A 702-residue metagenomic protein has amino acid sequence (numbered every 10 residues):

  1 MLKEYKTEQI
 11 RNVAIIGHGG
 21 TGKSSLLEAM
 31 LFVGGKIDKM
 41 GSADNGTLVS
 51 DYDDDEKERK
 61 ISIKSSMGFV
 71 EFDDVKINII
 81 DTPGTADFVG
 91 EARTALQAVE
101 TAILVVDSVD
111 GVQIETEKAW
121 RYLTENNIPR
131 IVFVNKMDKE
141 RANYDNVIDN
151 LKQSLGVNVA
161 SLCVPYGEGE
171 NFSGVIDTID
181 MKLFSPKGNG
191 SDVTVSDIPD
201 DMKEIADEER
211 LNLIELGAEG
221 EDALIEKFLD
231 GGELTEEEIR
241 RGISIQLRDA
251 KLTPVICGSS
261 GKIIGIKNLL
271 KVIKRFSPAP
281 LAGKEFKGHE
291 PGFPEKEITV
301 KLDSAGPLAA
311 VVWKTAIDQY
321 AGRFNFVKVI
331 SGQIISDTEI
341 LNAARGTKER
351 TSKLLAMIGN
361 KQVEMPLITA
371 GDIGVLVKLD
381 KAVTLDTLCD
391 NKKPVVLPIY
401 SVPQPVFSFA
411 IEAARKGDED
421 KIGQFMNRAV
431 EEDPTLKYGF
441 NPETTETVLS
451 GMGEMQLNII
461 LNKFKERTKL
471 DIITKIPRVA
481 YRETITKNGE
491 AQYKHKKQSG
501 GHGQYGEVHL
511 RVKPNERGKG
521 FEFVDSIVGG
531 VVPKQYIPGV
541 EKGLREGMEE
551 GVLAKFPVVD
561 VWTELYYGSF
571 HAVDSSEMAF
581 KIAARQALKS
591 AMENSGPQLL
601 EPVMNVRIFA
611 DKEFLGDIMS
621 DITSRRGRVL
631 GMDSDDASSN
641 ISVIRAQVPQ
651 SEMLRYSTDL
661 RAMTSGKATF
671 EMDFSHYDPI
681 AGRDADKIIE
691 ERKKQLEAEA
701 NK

Functional and structural regions predicted by a protein language model:
M1-K702: Structural and coupling elements of P-loop NTPases
